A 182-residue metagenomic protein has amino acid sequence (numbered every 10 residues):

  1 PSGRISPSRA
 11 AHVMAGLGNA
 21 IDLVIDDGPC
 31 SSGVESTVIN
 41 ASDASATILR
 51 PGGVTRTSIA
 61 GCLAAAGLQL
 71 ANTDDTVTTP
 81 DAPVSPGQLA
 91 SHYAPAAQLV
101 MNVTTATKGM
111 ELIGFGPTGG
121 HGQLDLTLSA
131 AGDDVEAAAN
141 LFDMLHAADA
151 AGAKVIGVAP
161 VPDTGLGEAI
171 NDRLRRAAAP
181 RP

Functional and structural regions predicted by a protein language model:
P1-P182: Active-site-adjacent structural elements in enzyme catalytic cores
